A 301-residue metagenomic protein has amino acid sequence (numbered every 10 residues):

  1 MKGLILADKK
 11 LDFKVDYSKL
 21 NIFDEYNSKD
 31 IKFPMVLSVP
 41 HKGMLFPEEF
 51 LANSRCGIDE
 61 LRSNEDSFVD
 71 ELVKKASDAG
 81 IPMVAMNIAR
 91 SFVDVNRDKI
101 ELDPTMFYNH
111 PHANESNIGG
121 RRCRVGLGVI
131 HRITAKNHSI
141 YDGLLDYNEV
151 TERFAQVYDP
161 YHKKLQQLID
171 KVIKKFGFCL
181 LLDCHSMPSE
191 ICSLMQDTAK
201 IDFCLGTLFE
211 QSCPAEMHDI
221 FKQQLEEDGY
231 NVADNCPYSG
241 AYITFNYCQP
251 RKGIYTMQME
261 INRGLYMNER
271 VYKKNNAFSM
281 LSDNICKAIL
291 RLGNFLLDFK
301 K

Functional and structural regions predicted by a protein language model:
K2-L181, S186-K301: N-terminal catalytic or cofactor-binding beta/alpha core of small enzyme domains
